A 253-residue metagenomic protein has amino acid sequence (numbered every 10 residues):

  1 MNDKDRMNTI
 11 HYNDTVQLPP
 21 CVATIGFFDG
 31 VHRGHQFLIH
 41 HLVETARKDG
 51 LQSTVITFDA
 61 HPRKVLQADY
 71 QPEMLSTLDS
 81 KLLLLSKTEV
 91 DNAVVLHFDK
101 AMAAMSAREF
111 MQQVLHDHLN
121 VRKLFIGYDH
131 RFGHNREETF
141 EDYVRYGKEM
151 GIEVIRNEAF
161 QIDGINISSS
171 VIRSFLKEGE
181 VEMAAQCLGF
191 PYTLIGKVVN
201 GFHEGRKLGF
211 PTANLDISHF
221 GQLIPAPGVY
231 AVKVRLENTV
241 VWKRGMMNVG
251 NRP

Functional and structural regions predicted by a protein language model:
M1-C21: Positively charged, low-complexity intrinsically disordered leader regions
D14-T77: N-terminal catalytic cores of NTP/NDP-binding nucleotidyl/phosphoryl-transfer enzymes
H32, L85, L124, A184 (+1 more regions): Residue-level signal for inorganic ion chemistry
E73-K81, M105-M111: Glycine-rich, highly charged phosphate/nucleotide-binding loops
S80-V94: A glycine-rich helix N-cap at a beta->alpha junction
A104-P211: Classical nucleotidyltransferase
F202-P253: Phosphate/ribose-recognition catalytic cores of enzymes acting on nucleotide-derived substrates
